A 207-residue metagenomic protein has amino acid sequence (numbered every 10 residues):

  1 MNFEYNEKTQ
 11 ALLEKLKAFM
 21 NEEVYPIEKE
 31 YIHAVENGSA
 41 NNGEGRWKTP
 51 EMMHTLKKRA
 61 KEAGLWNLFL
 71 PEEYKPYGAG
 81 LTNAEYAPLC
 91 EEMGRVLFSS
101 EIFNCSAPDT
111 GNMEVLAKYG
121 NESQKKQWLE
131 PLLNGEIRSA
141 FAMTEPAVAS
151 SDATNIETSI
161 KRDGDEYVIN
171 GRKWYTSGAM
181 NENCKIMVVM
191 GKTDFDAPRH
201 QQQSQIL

Functional and structural regions predicted by a protein language model:
M1-A107, S123-Q127, P131: Amphipathic, small/basic residue-rich leader segments at the start of a protein or domain
K75, T144-V148, Y175-S177: Short, solvent-exposed loop/turn elements at beta->coil junctions and helix N-caps that rim active or binding pockets
M93, K118-N121, D163-D165, K192-D196: Short loop segments at secondary-structure junctions
F103-S123, D152: N-terminal glycine-rich flavin-associated loop
G135-T144: A short, Trp-centered hydrophobic/proline-enriched beta-strand micro-motif
V148-I156: Active-site-adjacent elements of ketosynthase-type condensing enzymes
T158-K161: A structural signal for short hydrophobic beta-strand segments in well-ordered beta-sheet cores
E166, N170-L207: A short core secondary-structure module
